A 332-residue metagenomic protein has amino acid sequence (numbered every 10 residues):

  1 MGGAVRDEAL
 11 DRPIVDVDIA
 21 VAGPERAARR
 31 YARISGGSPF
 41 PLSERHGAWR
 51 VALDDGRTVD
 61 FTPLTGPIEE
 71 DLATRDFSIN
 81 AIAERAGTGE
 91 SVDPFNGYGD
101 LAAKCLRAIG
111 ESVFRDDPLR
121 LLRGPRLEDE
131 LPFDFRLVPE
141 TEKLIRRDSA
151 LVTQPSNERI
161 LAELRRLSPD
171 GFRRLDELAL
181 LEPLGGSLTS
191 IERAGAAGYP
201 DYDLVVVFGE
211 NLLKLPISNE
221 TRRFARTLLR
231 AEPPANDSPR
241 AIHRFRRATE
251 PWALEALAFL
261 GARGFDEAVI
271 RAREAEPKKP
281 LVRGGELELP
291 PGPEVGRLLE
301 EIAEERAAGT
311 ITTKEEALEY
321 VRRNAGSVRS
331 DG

Functional and structural regions predicted by a protein language model:
M1-G332: Catalytic cores of the polymerase beta-like nucleotidyltransferase superfamily and closely associated nucleotide
